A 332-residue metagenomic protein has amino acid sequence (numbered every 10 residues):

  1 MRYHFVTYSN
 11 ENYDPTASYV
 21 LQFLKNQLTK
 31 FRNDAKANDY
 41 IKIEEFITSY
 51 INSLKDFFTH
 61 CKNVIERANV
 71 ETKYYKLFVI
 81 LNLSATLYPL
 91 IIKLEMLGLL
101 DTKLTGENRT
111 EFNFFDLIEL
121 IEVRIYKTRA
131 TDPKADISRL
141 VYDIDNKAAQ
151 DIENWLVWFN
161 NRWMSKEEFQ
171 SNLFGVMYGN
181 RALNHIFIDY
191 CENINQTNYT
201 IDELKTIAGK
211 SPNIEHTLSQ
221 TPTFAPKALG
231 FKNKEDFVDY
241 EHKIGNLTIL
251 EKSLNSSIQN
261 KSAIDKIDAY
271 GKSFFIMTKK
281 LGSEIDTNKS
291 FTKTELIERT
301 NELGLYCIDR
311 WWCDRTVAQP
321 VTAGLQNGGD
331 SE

Functional and structural regions predicted by a protein language model:
M1-D189: A cross-family structural signal marking well-folded subdomains
F5, T16, T223, K227 (+2 more regions): Generic low-complexity segments that are intrinsically disordered, proline-rich and/or Lys/Arg-biased
I80, S84, Y240, L296: Aromatic-acidic/polar surface patches that form glycan- and anion
T86-P89, T248, T316, P320: Detector for intrinsically disordered, low-structure N-terminal pre-sequences
I92, F115, E119, E215-L218 (+4 more regions): Generic hydrophobic alpha-helical scaffold/packing signal
L94-L97, I121-R124, T128, Q220 (+4 more regions): Hydrophobic alpha-helical segments
T102, N108-T131, A135-R139, F159-R162 (+1 more regions): C-terminal, well-folded lobe of enzymatic/effector domains
D145-E284, C307: Betabetaalpha-Me/HNH-type nuclease active-site subdomain
